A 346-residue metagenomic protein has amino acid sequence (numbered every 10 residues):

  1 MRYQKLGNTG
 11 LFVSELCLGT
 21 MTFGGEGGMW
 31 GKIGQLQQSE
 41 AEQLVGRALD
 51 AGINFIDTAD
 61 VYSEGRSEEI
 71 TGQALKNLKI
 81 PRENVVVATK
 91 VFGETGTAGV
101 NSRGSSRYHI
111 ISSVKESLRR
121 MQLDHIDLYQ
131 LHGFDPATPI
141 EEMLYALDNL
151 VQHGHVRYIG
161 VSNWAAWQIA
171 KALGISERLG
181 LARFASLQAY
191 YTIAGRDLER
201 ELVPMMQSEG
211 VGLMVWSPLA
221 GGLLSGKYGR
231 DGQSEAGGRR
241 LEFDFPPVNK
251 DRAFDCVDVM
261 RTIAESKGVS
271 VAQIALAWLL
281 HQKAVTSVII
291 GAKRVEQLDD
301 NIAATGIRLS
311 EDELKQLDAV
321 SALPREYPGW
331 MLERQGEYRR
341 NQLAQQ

Functional and structural regions predicted by a protein language model:
M1-R2, E42, S208, G232-S266 (+3 more regions): Terminal-tail/helix-coil boundary detector
M1-V85, Q152: N-terminal binding-site loop/beta-alpha segment at the start of enzyme catalytic domains that lines or forms
L6, L18, A41, I56 (+13 more regions): Conserved, mostly hydrophobic/aromatic
G27, I33, E94-D197, E201: Glycine/proline-rich, positively charged, aromatic-decorated active-site loop/lid region on the catalytic face
V45, E68, G72-L75, V114-K115 (+7 more regions): Generic structural signal for well-ordered alpha-helices, preferentially at hydrophobic/aromatic core positions
V91, A165, Y191-G195, S217-L224 (+2 more regions): Glycine-rich beta-alpha junction loops
L198-A236, S270: Aromatic-lined glycan-binding groove of carbohydrate-active enzymes
